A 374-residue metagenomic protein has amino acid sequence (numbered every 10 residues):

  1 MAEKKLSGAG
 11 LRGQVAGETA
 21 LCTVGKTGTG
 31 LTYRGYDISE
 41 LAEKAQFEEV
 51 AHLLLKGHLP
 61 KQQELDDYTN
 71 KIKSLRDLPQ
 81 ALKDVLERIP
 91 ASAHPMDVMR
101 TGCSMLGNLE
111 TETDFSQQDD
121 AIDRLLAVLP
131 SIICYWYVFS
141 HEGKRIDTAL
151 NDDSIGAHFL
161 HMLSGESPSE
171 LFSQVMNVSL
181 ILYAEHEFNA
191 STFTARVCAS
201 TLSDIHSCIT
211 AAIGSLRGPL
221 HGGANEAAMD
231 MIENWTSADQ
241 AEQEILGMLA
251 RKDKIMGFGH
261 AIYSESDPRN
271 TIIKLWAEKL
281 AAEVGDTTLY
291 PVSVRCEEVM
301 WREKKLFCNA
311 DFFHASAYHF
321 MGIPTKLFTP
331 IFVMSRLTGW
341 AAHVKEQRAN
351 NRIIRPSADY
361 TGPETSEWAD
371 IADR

Functional and structural regions predicted by a protein language model:
M1-R374: Non-transmembrane, aqueous-exposed alpha-helical and coiled segments at domain scale
